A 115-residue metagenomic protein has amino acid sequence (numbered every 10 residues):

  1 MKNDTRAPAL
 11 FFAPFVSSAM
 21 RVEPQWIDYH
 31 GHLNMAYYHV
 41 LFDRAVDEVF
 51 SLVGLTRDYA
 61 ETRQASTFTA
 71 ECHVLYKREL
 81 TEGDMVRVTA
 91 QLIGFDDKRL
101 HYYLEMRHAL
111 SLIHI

Functional and structural regions predicted by a protein language model:
K2-T69: Hot-dog-fold acyl-thioester-processing enzymes
V16-S18, V88, Y102: Structural detector for hydrophobic anchor residues on beta-strands
H30, L110-S111: Residue-level recognition of short loop/turn positions
F42, C72, L104: Conserved GNAT-family N-acetyltransferase fold
V49-L100: Hydrophobic beta-strand-centered segment that forms part of the acyl-chain substrate-binding groove
Y102-L110: Short, compositionally biased
I113-I115: Conserved small/polar residues in nucleotide/adenosyl-binding loops
